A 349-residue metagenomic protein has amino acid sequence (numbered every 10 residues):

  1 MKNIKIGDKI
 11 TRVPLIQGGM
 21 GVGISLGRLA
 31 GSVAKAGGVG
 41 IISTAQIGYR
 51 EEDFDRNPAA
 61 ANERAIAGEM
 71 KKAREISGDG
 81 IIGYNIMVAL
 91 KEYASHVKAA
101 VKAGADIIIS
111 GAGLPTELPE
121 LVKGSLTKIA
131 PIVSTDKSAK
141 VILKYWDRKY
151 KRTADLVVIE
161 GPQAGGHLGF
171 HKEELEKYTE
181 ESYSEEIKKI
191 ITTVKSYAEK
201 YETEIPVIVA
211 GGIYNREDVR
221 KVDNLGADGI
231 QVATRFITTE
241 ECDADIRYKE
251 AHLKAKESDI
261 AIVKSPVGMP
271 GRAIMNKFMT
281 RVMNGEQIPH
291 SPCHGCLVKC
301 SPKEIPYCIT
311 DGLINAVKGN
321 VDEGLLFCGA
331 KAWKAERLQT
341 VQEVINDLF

Functional and structural regions predicted by a protein language model:
M1-K200: Active-site entrance/lid segments in N-terminal catalytic domains of soluble metabolic enzymes
I16, A164-I208, Y214-F349: Conserved active-site-proximal phosphate/metal-binding subdomains
I24, I213-Y214: Residue-level detector of alpha-helix initiation sites
S43, I132, A210, V232-A233: Generic beta-sheet signal
